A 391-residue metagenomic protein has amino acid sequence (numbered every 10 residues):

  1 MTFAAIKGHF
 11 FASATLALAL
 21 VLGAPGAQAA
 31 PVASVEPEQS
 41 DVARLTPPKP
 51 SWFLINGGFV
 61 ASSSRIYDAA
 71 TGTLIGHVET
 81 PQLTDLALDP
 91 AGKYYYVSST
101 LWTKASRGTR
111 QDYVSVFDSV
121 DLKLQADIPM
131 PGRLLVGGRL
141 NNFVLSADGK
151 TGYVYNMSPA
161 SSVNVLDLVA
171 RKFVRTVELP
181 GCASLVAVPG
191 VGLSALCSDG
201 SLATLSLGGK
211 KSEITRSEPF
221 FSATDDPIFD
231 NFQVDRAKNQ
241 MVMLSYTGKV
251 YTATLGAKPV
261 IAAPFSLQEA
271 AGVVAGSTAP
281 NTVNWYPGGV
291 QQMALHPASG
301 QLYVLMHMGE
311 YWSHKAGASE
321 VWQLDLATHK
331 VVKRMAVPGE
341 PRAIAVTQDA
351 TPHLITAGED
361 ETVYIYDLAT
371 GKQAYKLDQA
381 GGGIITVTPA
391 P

Functional and structural regions predicted by a protein language model:
E38-R44, T80-A91, L135-V144, L179-G190 (+4 more regions): Repeated scaffold domains used in trafficking and secretory/extracellular systems, primarily beta-propellers
A43-I55, S98-Q111, V304-A318: Short, conserved, GDST-rich strand-edge loop motifs in beta-rich repeat architectures
K49-W52, A91-K93, D148-K150, G190-G192 (+3 more regions): Short coil/turn segments that connect the beta-strands within blades of beta-propeller domains
G58-A61, L101-S106, P159-A160, G200-L202 (+3 more regions): Short glycine/acidic-enriched loop and turn motifs that connect beta-strands
A69-T71, S119-D121, D167-R171, L207-K210 (+3 more regions): Short loop/turn segments that connect beta-strands within beta-propeller blades
K123-V136, K211-I228, A257-W285, M335-G339 (+1 more regions): Surface-exposed loop and turn segments in beta-propeller and other repeat-based domains that flank or scaffold
L168-A262: Solenoidal tandem-repeat scaffolds enriched in leucines and small polar residues
W285-L326, K330, R334-A350, T356: Loop/turn-rich, solvent-exposed surfaces of beta-rich toroidal or solenoidal domains
